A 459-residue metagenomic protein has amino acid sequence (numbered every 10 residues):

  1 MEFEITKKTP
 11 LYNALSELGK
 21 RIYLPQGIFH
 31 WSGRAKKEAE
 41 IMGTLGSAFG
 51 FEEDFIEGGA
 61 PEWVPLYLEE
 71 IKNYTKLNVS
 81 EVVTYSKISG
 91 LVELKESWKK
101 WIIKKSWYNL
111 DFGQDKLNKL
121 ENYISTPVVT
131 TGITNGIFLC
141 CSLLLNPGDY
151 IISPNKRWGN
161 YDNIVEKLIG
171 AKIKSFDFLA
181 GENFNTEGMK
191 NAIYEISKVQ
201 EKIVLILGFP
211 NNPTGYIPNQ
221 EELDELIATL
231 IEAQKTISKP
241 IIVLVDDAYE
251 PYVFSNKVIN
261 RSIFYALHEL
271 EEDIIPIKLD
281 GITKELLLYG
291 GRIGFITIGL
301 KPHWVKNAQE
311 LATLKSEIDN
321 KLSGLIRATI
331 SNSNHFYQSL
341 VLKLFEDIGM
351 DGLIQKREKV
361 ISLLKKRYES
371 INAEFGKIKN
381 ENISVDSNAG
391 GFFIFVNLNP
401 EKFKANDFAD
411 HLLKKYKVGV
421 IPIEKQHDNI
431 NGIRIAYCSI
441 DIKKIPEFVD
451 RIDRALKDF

Functional and structural regions predicted by a protein language model:
E2-Y12, E17-T131, F459: N-terminal small-domain helix-loop-helix segment of the aminotransferase-like
E40-M42, L279, I383-A389, E424-K425: Short beta-strand
L45, H335-Q338, L342, K356-N372 (+1 more regions): Conserved glycine-rich beta-strand-loop-beta hairpin in the small C-terminal domain of fold type I
F49-E57, D162, N212-Y216, P251-F254 (+5 more regions): Short catalytic/ligand-binding loop motif for oxyanion handling, primarily in non-cytosolic enzymes, centered on
L68-K72, K76-V243, E250-L270, K443-I445 (+1 more regions): Conserved core of the PLP fold type I
H268-S362: Conserved core segment of the aminotransferase class I/II
F392-K402, K417-D453: Conserved PLP-binding active-site segment of the aspartate aminotransferase-like
